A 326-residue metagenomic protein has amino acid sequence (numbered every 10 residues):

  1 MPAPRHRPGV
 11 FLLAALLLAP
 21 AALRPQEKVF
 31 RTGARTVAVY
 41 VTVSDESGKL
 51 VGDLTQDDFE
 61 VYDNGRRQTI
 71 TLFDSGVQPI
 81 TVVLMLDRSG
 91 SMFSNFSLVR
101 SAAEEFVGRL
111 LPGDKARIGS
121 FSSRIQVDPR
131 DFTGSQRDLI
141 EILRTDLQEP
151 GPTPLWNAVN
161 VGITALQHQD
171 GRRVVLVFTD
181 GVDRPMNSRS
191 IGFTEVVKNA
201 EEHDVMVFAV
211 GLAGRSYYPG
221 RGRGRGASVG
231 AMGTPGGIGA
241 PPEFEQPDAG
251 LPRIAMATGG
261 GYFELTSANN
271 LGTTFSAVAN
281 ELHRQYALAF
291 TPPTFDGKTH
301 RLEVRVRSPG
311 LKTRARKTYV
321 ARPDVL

Functional and structural regions predicted by a protein language model:
M1-H6: N-terminal secretory signal peptides that target proteins for export/translocation
G9-P20: Bacterial N-terminal signal peptides
L23-L326: Scaffold/interface architecture of coatomer-like assemblies
